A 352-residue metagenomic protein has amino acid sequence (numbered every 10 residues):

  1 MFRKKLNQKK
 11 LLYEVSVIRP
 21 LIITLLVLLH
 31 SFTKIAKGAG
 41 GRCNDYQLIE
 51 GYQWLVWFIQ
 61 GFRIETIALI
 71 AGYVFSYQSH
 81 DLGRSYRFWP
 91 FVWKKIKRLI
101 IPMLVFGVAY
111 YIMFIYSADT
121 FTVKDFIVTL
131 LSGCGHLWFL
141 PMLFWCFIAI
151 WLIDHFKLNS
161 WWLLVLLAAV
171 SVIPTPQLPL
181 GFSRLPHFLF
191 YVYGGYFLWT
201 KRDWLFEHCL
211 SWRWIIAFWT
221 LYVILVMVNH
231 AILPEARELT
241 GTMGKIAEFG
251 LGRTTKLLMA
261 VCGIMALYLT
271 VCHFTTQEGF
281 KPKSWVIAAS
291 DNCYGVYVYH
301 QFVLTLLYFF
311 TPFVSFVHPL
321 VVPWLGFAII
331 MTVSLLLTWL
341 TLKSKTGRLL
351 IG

Functional and structural regions predicted by a protein language model:
M1-A168, V314-G352: Membrane-cytosol interface segments of multi-pass membrane proteins, especially ER/Golgi lipid-handling enzymes
Q8-I23, V92-W93, K97-I100, H208-Y222 (+3 more regions): Functional transmembrane helices that form membrane-embedded active or gating regions
T24-S31, V108, V165-P179, F218-I232 (+1 more regions): Aromatic-anchored segments of alpha-helical transmembrane domains
I64-Y77, P141-W151, L180-H208, K256-Q277 (+1 more regions): Specific transmembrane alpha-helix
I115-T120, I173-L178, M227-G241, F309-V314: Juxtamembrane "helix-exit" motif on the non-cytosolic side of transmembrane helices
T129-G133, I173-R184: Membrane-interface helix caps and helix-loop-helix hairpins in membrane proteins
F156-L166, F197-V223: Hydrophobic alpha-helical segments of polytopic membrane proteins
E207-I287: Alpha-helical transmembrane segments and terminal signal-anchor/GPI-anchor hydrophobic tails, characterized by long
